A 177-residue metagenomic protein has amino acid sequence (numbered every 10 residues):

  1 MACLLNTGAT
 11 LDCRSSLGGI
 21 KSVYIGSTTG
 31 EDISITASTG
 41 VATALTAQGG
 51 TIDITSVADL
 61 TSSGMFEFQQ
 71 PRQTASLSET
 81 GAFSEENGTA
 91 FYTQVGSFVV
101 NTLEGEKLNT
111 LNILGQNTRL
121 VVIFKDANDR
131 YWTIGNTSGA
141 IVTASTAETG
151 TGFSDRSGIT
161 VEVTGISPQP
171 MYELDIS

Functional and structural regions predicted by a protein language model:
M1-A9: N-terminal export/ancillary region detector
G8-T10, S16, T28-G30, N101-G105 (+4 more regions): Generic structural motif
C13-V95, G139-S154: Solvent-exposed edge beta-strands and adjacent loop segments that serve as assembly or binding interfaces
E86-E106, D155-Q169: Oligomerization/assembly interface segments of phage tail-like spikes and tubes
T93-T102, A127-S145: Short acidic, glycine/tyrosine-flanked loop/strand segments centered on an H-E-D-like triad
G105-I113, Y172-L174: Short, conserved charged micro-motifs
L111-I134: Short, acidic/charged, Gly/Pro-enriched secondary-structure junctions
T137-S177: Mixed-charge, glycine-accented linear interaction segment located at domain edges/termini
